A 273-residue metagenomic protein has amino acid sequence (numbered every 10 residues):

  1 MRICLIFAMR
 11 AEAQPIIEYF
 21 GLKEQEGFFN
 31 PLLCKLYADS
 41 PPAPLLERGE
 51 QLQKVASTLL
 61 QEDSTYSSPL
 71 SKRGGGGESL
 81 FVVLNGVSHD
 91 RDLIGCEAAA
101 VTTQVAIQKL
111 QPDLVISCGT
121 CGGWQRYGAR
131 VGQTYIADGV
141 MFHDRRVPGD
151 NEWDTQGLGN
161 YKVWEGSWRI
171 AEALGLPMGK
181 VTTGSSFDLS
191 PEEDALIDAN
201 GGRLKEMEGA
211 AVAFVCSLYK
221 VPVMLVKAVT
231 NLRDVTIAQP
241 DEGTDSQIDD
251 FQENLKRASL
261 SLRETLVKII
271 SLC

Functional and structural regions predicted by a protein language model:
M1-D39, S79-Y161, R203: Metabolite-binding pocket within alpha/beta catalytic cores that recognizes anionic/polar moieties
D39, D63-Y66: Intrinsic-disorder-associated, low-complexity terminal segments enriched in Asp/Asn/His/Tyr and depleted of Lys/Arg
E47-G49, E62, K72-G76: Glycine-biased, low-complexity coil/linker segments
L80-G86, K180-T182, V226: Active-site-proximal beta-strand elements of phosphoester/diester hydrolases
Q108-K109, G128, F214-P222: Alpha-helix C-terminal capping segments
G149-Y219: Active-site rim beta-loop-alpha module in soluble metabolic enzymes
Y219-A238: Glycine-rich phosphate/pyrophosphate-binding loops and their adjacent beta-strand/loop elements at enzyme active sites
V235-C273: His/Asp/Glu-rich mid-to-C-terminal helical/loop segments that flank catalytic regions of hydrolases
